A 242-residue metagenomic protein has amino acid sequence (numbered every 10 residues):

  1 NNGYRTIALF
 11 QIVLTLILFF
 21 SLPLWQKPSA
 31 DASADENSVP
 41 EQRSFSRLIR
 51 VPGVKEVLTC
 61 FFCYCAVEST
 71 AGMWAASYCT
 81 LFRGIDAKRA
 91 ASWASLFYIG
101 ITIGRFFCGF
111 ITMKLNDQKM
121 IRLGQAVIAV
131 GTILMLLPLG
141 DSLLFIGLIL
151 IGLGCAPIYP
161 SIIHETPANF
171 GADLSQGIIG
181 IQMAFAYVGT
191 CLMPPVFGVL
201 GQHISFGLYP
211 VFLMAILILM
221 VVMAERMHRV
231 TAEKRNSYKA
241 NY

Functional and structural regions predicted by a protein language model:
N1, C79-T80, I111-T112, V196-S205: Interfacial helix-cap and linker-helix signal at transmembrane-aqueous boundaries of multi-pass secondary transporters
N2-P23, P210-R226: Symmetry-related core transmembrane helices of the 12-TM Major Facilitator Superfamily/SLC fold
L22-S46, R235-K239: Flexible cytoplasmic inter-helical loops of multi-pass small-molecule transporters
P52-S95, I99-T102: Extracytoplasmic gate region of multi-pass secondary transporters
K119-L134: Structural signature of the two symmetry-related core transmembrane helices
G131, S142-L150: Paired small-residue
P157-F170: Intracellular juxtamembrane helix-capping segments at the cytosolic ends of symmetry-related transmembrane helices
N169-F206: A late C-terminal transmembrane helix in Major Facilitator Superfamily
